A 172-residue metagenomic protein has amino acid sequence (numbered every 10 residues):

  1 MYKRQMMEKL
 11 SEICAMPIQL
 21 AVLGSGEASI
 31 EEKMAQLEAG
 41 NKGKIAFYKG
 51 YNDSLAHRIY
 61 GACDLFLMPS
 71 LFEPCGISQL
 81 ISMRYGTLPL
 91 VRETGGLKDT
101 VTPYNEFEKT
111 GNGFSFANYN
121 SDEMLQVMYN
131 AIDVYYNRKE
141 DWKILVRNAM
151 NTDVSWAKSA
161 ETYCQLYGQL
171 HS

Functional and structural regions predicted by a protein language model:
M1-Q5: Conserved small/polar residues in nucleotide/adenosyl-binding loops
M6, G50-D53, N130-A131: Active-site-adjacent structural elements in folded domains
M7-S11: Short acidic-capped amphipathic helix/loop micro-motif used as an active-site/signal-coupling element
C14-R58: Nucleotide-activated donor-binding/catalytic signature segment of Leloir-type glycosyltransferases, i.e., the conserved
A28-S29, S54, G96, D122 (+1 more regions): Short alpha-helical
R58-N151: Catalytic binding pocket for nucleotide-activated donors in carbohydrate/polymer assembly enzymes
W156-S172: C-terminal alpha-helical cap of glycosyltransferases
